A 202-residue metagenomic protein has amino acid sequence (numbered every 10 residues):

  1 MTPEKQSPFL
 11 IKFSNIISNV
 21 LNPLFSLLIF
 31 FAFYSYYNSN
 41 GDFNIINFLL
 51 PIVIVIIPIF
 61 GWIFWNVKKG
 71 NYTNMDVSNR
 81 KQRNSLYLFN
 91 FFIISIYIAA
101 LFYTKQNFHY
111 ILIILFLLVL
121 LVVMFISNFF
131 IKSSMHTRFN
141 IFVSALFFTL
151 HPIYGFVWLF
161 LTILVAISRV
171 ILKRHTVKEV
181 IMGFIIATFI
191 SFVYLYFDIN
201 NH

Functional and structural regions predicted by a protein language model:
M1-S14: Short, Lys/Arg-rich, polar N-terminal cytosolic tail immediately upstream of the first transmembrane signal-anchor
I17-Y37: The first (N-terminal) embedded transmembrane alpha-helix
S26, L88-A99, V119, R138-N140: Core segments of transmembrane alpha-helices that mediate helix-helix packing or line hydrophobic substrate/ligand
Y34-I46: Short, hydrophobic transmembrane alpha-helix segments
F43-P58, F116: Alpha-helical transmembrane segments
T73-N90: Juxtamembrane helix-capping/reentrant segments at transmembrane boundaries
R80-N84, Y97-I114: Transmembrane helix-loop-helix
N107-H202: Membrane-embedded catalytic cores of phosphoryl/pyrophosphoryl-handling enzymes
